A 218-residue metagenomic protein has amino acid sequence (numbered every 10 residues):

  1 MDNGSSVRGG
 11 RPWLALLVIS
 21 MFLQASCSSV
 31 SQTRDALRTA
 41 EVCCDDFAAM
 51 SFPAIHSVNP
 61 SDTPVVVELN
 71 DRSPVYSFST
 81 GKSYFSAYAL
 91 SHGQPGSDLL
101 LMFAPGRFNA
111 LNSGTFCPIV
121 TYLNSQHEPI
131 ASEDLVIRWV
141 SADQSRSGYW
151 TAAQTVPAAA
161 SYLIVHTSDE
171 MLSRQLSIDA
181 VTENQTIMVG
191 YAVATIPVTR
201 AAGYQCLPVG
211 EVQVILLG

Functional and structural regions predicted by a protein language model:
N3-L14: Bacterial N-terminal signal peptides that target proteins for export
A15-Q24: Bacterial N-terminal signal peptides
C27-C43: Bacterial Sec signal peptide processing site at the extreme N-terminus
L69-G93: Non-catalytic, beta-strand-enriched accessory regions in extracellular/secretory proteins and membrane protein
P95-D98, T155-S177: Noncatalytic modules at the cell exterior or secretory-pathway interfaces, chiefly beta-strand-rich lectin/adhesion
P95-L111: Short amphipathic, basic-aromatic surface patches that mediate peripheral association with negatively charged
L111-P118: Short coil-to-beta strand junction motifs in C2/discoidin
M171-V189, P197-L216: Edge beta-strands of jelly-roll/beta-sandwich modules across compartments, strongly enriched in secreted/luminal
